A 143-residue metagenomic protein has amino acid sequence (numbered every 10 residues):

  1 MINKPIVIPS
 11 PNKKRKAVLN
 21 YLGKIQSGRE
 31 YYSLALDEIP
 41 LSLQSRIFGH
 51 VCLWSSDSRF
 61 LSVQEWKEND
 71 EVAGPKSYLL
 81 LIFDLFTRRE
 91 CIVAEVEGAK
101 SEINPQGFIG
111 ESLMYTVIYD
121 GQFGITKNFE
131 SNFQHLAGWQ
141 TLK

Functional and structural regions predicted by a protein language model:
M1-P11, F83-K143: Acidic, small-residue rich beta-repeat scaffolds with periodic aromatic anchors
P11-Q26, S58-E71, F108-D120: Short beta-strand elements that form the blades of beta-propeller/WD-repeat-like and other beta-sheet-rich scaffold
I25-S33, N69-I82, G121-H135: Structural motif
S33, V51, F60-S62, L79-D84 (+1 more regions): Ordered hydrophobic segments in well-structured contexts
L36-L41: Short strand-turn-strand beta-turns centered on an Asx-Gly dipeptide
S42-I47, A94-E97: Surface loop/turn motifs at the tips and blade-to-blade linkers of beta-strand repeat domains
C52-D57, V63-S77, T87, A99-N104 (+1 more regions): Acidic, low-complexity, intrinsically disordered interaction modules
